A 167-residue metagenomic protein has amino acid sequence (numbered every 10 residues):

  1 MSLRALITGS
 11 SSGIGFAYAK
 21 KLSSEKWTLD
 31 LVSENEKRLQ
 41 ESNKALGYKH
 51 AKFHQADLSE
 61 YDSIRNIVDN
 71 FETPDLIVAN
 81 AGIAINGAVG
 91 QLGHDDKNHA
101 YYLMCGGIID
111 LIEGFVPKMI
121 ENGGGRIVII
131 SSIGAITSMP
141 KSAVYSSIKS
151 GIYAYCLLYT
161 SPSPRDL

Functional and structural regions predicted by a protein language model:
S11-S12: Conserved glycine-rich cofactor-binding loop
W27-L39: Conserved glycine-rich Rossmann-like NAD(P)H-binding loop of the short-chain dehydrogenase/reductase
A88-V89, G93-Y101: Substrate-binding pocket helix/loop in short-chain dehydrogenase/reductase
G90, M139-A143: Active-site loop immediately N-terminal to the catalytic Tyr-X3-Lys motif of short-chain dehydrogenase/reductase
I112, I148: Active-site helix of classical SDR
S132: Residue(s) in the substrate-gating loop at a strand-loop-helix junction that position the organic substrate next
P162-L167: Single conserved hydrophobic/aromatic residue that forms the stacking wall/gate of nucleotide- or nucleobase-binding
